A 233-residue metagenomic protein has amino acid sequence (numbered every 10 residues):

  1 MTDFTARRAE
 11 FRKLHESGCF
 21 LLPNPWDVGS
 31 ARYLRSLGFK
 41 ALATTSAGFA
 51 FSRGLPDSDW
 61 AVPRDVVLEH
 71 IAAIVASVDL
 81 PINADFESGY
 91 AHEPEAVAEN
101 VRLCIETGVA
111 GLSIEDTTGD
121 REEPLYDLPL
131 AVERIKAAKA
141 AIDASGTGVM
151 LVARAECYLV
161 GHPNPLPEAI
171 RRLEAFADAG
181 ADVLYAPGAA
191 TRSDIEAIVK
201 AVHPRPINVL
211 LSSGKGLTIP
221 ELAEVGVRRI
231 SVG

Functional and structural regions predicted by a protein language model:
T2-V232: Alpha/beta enzyme core
